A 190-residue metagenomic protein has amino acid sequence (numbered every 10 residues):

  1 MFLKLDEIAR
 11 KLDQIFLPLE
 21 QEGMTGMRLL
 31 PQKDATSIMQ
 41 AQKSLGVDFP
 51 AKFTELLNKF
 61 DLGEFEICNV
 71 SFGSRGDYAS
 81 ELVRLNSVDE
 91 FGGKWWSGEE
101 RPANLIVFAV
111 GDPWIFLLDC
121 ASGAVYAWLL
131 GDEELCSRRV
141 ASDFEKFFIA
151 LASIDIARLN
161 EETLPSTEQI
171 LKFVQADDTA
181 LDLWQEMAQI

Functional and structural regions predicted by a protein language model:
M1-I115, D178-I190: A surface-exposed partner-binding patch
F2-D6, A152-P165: Short cationic/low-complexity microdomains
I67-V70, L82, L135, D143-E145 (+1 more regions): Short, charged/polar low-complexity linear motifs in solvent-exposed/disordered segments
R101-P102, G111, L129, N160-S166: Alpha-helix initiation/capping motif
D119-S122: Short acidic-glycine loop/turn motifs at beta-strand connectors
W128, D132-N160: Compact, glycine/acidic-enriched structural inserts
L159-I190: Acidic, proline/glycine-rich low-complexity IDRs
